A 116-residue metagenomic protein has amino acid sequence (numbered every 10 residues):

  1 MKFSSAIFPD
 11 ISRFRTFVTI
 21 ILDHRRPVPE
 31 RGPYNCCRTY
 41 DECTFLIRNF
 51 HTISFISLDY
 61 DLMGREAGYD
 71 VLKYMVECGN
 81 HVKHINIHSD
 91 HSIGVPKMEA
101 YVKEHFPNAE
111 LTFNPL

Functional and structural regions predicted by a protein language model:
M1-L116: Catalytic phosphate/metal-binding cores of nucleic-acid and nucleotide-processing enzymes, i.e., regions that mediate
